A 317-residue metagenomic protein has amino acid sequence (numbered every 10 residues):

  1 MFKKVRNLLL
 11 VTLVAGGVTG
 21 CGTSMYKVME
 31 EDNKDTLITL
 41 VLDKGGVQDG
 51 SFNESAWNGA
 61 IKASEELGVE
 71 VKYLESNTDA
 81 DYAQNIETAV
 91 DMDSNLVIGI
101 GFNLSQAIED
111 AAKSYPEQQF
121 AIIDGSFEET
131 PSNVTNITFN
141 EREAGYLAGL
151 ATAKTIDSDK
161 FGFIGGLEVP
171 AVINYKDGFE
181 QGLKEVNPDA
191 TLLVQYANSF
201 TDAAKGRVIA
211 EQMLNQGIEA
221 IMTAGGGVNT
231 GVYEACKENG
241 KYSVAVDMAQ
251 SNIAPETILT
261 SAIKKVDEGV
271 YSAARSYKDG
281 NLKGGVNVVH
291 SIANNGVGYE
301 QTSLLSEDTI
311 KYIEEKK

Functional and structural regions predicted by a protein language model:
M1-L9: Bacterial N-terminal signal peptides that target proteins for export
L8-V11, T152: Hydrophobic transmembrane signal anchors and adjacent membrane-proximal interface regions, especially in viral
G17-G20: C-terminal motif of bacterial Sec signal peptides marking the signal peptidase cleavage site
S24-K317: A residue-level marker of the well-folded mature domains of exported/periplasmic proteins
